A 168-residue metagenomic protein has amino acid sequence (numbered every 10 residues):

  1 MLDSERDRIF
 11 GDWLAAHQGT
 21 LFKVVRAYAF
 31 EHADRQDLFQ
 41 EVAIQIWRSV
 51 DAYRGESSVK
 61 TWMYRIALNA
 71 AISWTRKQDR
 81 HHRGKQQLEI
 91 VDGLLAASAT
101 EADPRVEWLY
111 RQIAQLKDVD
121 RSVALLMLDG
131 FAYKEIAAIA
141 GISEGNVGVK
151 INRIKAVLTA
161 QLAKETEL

Functional and structural regions predicted by a protein language model:
M1-K23: A short, charge-rich alpha-helical start-of-domain segment used by transcription regulators
R8, E89-A114: Acidic, proline/glycine-rich intrinsically disordered inter-domain spacer in sigma factors
F22, H32-S49: Conserved RNAP core-binding helix
D37-I44, S57-N69: Structural recognition of an alpha-helix C-terminal capping motif at a helix-to-coil junction
V42, I66, V123-A124, I136-A137 (+1 more regions): Hydrophobic positions on the alpha-helical face of helix-turn-helix-like DNA-binding modules
A52-R54, R65-Q86, A102: Arg/Lys-rich amphipathic alpha helix in sigma70-family domain 2
L68, I72, A140-K164: DNA-recognition helix of helix-turn-helix
Q115-E135: Short amphipathic alpha helix immediately N-terminal
